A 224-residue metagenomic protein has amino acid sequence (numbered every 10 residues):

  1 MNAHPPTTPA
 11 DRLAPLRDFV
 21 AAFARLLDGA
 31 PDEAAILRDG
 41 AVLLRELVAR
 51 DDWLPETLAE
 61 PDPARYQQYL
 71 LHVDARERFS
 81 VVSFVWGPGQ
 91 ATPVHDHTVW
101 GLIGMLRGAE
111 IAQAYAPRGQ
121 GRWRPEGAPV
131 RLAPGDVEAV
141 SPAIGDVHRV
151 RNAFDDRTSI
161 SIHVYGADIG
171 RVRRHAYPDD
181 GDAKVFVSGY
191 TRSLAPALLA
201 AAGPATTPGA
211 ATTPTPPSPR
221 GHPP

Functional and structural regions predicted by a protein language model:
M1-D52: N-terminal leader/capping segments at the start of a protein or of a new domain
L43-Q68: Active-site-proximal helix-loop elements at catalytic-domain edges
E60-P88, V137: A short glycine-rich, His/Asp/Glu-containing loop-to-beta-strand
V82-D96, A143-G145: Conserved short histidine dyad/triad with adjacent acidic residue
V85-G87, D96, W100-A112, I162-A167: Short, conserved beta-strand element in jelly-roll/cupin
P117-V147, V187: Short acidic-glycine-tyrosine-enriched beta hairpin
R151-A201: Double-stranded beta-helix
A205-P219: Intrinsically disordered, low-complexity terminal tails and inter-domain linkers enriched for S/T/G/P/D/E
